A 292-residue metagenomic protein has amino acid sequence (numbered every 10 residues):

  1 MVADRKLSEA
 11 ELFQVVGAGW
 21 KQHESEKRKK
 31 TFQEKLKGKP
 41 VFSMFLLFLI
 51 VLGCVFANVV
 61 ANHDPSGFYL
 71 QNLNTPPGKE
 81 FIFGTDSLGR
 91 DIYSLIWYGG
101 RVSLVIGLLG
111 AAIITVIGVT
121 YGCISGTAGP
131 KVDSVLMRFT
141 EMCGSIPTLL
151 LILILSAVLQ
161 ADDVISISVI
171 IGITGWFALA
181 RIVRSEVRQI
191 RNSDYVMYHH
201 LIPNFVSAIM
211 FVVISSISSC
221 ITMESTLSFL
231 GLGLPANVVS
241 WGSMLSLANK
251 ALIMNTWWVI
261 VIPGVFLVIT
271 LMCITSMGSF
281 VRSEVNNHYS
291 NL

Functional and structural regions predicted by a protein language model:
M1-F45, S276-L292: Transmembrane alpha-helical segments of polytopic membrane transport and secretion proteins
R28-K35, H63-A111, L247-G264: Periplasmic/extracellular loop-to-transmembrane helix junction in inner-membrane transport proteins
A57-V60, I106-E141, L153: Transmembrane-helix boundary motif in ABC transporter permease subunits
I82, I92, G126-R181, S185-Q189: Generic hydrophobic transmembrane alpha-helix motif, especially the helices
R101-I117, H200-L227, I274: Transmembrane alpha-helices
L150-L153, D162, S168, R181 (+1 more regions): Non-cytoplasmic
A157-L159, V187, M223-L267: Glycine-rich helix-loop "coupling/hinge" segments at transmembrane-helix boundaries in multipass transporters
T174, V213-I217, T256-L292: C-terminal transmembrane helix and the adjacent membrane-cytosol boundary/short C-terminal tail of inner/organellar
